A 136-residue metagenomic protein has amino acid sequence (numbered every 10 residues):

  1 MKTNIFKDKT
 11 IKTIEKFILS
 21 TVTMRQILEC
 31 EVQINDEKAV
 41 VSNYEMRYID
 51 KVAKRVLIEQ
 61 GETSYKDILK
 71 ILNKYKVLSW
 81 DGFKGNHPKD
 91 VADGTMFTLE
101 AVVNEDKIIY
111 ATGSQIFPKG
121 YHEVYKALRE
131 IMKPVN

Functional and structural regions predicted by a protein language model:
M1-M24, E29, V56-D67, I71 (+2 more regions): Short, well-ordered, aromatic-rich surface patches in folded extracellular/luminal domains
E29-I49: Short, flexible N-terminal segments of the mature chain
I49-K51, D106: Short, cysteine-centered beta-strand-loop-beta hairpins and adjacent loop/turn segments enriched in charged/polar
